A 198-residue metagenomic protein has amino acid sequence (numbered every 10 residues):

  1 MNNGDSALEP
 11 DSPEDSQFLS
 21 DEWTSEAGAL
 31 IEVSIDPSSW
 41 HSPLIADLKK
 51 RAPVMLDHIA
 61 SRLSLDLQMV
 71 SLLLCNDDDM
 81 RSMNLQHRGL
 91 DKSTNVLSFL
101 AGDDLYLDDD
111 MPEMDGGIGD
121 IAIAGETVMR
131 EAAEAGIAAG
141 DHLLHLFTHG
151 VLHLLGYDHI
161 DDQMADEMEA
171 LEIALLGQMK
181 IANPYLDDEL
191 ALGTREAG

Functional and structural regions predicted by a protein language model:
M1-L143, L155-G198: An acidic/histidine-cluster motif and surrounding catalytic segment that typifies divalent-metal-assisted enzyme active
T148, L152-G156: Short active-site segment of divalent metal-dependent hydrolases/proteases that encodes the spacing between
